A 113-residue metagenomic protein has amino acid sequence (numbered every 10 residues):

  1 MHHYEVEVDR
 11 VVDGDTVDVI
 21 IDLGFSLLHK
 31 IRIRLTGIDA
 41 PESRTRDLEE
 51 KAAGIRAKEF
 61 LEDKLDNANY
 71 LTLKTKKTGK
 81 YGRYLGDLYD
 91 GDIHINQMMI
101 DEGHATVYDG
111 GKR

Functional and structural regions predicted by a protein language model:
M1-R113: Small beta-barrel nucleic-acid-binding modules, primarily SNase/OB-fold domains and secondarily Tudor-like barrels
